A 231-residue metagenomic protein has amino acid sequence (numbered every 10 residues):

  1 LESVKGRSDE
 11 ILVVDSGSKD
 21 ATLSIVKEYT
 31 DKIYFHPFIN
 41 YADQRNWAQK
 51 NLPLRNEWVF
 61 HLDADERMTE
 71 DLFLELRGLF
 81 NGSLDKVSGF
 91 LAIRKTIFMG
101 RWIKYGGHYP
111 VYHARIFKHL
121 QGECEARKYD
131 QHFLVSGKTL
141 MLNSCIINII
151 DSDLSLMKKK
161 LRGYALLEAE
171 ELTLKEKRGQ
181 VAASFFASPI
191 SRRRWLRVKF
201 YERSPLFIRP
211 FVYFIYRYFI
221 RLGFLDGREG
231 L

Functional and structural regions predicted by a protein language model:
L1-E10: Short, well-formed alpha-helical segments that are part of the catalytic scaffolds of diverse glycosyltransferases
S3, D15-S24, D63: A conserved acidic beta->alpha catalytic loop
D9, L23-N51, R55: Conserved donor nucleotide-binding strand/loop of the catalytic core
D9-G17, Y34, A64: Short beta-strand/loop segment that forms part of the nucleotide-sugar
S18, I39-N40, E66-M68: Alpha/beta-hydrolase active-site loop signature
A42-Q49, N56-L62, T69-L231: Catalytic-site signature of metal-activated, phosphate-bearing donor transferases, centered on the GT-A/GT-A-like
